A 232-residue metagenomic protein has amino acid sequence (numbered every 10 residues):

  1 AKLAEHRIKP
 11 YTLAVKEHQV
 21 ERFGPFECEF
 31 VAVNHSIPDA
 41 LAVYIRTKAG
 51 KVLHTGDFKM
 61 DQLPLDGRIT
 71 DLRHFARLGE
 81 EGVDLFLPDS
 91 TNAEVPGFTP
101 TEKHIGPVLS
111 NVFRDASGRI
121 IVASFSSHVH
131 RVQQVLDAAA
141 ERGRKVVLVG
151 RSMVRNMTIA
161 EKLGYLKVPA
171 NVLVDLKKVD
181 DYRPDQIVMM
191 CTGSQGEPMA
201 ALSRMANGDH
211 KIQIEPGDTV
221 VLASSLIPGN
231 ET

Functional and structural regions predicted by a protein language model:
A1-Y182, G196-Q213, I227-T232: His/Asp/Glu-rich metal-coordinating catalytic cores of metallo-dependent phosphodiesterases/hydrolases acting on
D84, I187, D218: Conserved acidic residues
Q186-Q195: Conserved two-lobed SF2 helicase motor
L222-S224: Gly/His-enriched, cation/cofactor- and phosphate-binding structural elements
